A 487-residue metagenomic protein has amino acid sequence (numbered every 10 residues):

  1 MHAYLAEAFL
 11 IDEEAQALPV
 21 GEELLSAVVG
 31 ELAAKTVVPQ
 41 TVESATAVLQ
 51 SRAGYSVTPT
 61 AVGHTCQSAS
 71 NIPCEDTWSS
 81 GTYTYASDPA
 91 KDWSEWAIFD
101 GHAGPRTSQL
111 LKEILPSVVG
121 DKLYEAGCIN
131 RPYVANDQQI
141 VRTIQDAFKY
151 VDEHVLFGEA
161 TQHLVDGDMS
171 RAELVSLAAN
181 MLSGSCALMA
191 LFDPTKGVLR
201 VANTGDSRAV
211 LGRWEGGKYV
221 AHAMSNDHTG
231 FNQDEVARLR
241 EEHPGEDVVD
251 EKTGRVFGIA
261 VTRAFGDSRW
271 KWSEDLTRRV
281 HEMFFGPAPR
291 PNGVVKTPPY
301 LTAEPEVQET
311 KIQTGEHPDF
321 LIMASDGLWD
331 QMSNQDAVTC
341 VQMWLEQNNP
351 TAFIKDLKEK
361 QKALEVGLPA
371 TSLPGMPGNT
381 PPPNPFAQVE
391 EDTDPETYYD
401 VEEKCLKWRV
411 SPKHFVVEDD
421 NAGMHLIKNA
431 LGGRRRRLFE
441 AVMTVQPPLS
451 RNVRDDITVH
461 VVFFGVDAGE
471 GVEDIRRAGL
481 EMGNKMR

Functional and structural regions predicted by a protein language model:
M1-R487: PP2C/PPM-type serine/threonine phosphatase catalytic domain
